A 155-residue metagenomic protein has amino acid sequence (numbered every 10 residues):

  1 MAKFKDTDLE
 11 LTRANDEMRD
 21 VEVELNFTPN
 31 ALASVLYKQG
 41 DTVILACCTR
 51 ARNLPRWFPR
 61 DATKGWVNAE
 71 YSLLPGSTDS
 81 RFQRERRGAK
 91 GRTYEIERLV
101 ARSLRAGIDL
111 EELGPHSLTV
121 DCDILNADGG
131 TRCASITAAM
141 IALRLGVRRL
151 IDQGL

Functional and structural regions predicted by a protein language model:
M1-K38: Short, Gly/Pro- and small/polar-rich lid/capping loops
T7-D20, L110-S117, D152-L155: Flexible, glycine/charged-enriched surface loops at secondary-structure junctions
L25, D41, L73, C122-I124 (+1 more regions): Short, structured patches in soluble enzyme cores that scaffold and shape functional sites
F27, L32-L113: Glycine-rich, flexible beta-strand/loop modules in the N-terminal catalytic cores of phosphate-handling
E85-A89, C122-T131: A short glycine/serine-rich beta->alpha loop
E95, L99-S103, T119, A138 (+1 more regions): Generic beta-strand or strand-like secondary-structure segments
G130-L155: Glycine- and Gly-Pro-enriched alpha-helical subdomains that act as flexible, kink-prone "lid/hinge" or packing modules
